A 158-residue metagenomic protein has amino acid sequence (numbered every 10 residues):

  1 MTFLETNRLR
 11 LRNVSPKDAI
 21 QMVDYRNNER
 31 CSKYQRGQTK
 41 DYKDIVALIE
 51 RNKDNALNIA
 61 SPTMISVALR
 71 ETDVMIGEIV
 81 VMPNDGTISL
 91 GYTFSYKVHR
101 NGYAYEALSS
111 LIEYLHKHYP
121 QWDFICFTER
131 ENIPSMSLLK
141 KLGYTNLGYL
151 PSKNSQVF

Functional and structural regions predicted by a protein language model:
M1-K33, M64-F158: Acyl-donor (CoA/ACP) binding surface of acyl/acetyltransferases
R30-N52: Conserved GNAT-fold acetyl-CoA-binding loop/helix
N52-S66: A short helix-loop-beta-strand connector motif used in the catalytic cores of GNAT acetyltransferases and, in some
